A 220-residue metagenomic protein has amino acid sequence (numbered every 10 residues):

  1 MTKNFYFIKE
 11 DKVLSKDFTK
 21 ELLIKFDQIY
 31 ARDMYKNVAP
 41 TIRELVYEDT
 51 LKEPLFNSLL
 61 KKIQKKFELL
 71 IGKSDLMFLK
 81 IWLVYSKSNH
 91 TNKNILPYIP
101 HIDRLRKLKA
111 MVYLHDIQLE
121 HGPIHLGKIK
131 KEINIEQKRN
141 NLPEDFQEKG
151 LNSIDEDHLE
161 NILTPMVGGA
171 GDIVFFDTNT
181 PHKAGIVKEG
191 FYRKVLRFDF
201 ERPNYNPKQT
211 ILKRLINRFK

Functional and structural regions predicted by a protein language model:
M1-N4, I8-H101: Non-heme Fe(II)-dependent double-stranded beta-helix
F7-K9, V13, M111-Y113, L163-P165 (+3 more regions): Conserved hydrophobic/aromatic beta-strand scaffold that supports enzyme active sites
V13-K16, V84, L105, I117-L119 (+3 more regions): Short, solvent-exposed loop/turn segments at secondary-structure junctions
L23, R32, I173-F175, N179-K220: Non-heme Fe(II)/2-oxoglutarate
L79-I81, L96-Y98, R106-V112, G122 (+1 more regions): Generic beta-strand structural signal
L96-K107, N161-I162, G168, F191: A short beta-loop-beta micro-motif enriched in histidine and acidic residues
D103-L119, V167-G168, D199-F200: Short, conserved beta-strand element in jelly-roll/cupin
L119-P181: Double-stranded beta-helix
